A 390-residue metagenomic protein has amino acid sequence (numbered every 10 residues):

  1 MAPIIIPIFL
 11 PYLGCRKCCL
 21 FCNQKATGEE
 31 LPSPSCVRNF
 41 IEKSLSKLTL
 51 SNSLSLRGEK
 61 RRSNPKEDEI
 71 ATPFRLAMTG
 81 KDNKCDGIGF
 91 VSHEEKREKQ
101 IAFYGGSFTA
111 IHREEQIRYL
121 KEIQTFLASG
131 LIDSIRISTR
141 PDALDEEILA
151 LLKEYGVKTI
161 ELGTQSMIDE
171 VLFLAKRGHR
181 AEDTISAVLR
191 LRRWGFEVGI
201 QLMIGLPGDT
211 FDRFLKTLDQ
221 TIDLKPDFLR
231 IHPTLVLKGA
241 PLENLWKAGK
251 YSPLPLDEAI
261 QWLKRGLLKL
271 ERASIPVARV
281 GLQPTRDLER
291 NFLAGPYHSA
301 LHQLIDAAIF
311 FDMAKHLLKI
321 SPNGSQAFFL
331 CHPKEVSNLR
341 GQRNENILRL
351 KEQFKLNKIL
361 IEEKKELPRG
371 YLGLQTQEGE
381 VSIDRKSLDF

Functional and structural regions predicted by a protein language model:
M1-A26, K47, H93-T109, S138-R140 (+2 more regions): N-terminal pre-triad scaffold of radical SAM enzymes
M1-L10, K250-F390: Auxiliary Fe-S-binding modules of radical SAM enzymes
P11-Y12, H232-L237, Q283: Short glycine-enriched loops at secondary-structure junctions
T27-N39, G105-T234, K238-E258: Conserved non-cysteine loop/helix-boundary elements of the Radical SAM core domain that shape
I41-L48, K264, L268: A short, N-terminal amphipathic alpha-helix
T49, L127-L131, R193-F196, L270-S274 (+2 more regions): Short helix-capping segments at alpha-helix termini
G58-G87, S92-E95: A cross-taxon signal for low-complexity, glycine/charged-rich
